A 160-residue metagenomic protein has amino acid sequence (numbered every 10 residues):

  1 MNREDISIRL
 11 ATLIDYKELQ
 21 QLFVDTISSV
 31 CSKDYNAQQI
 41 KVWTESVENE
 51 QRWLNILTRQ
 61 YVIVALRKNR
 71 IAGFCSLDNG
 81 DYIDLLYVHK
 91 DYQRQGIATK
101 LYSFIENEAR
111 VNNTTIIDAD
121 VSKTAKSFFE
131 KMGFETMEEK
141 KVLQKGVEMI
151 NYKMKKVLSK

Functional and structural regions predicted by a protein language model:
M1-K17, S159-K160: Conserved N-terminal entry element of GNAT/NAT acetyltransferase domains
L10-L13, Q21-Q93, Y102-F104, T124 (+1 more regions): Acetyl-CoA-dependent GNAT
W53-N55, C75, A109, L143-G146: Short secondary-structure boundary/capping segments
G96: Conserved G/P- and acidic residue-centered "switch" motifs that form tight phosphate/ATP-binding loops in soluble
E108, F128: Short alpha-helical functional segments enriched in proximate histidine and acidic residues
A109-S122: Conserved GNAT acetyl-CoA-binding A-motif
D118-D120, E135-K153: Conserved catalytic-core motifs of GNAT/GCN5-like acyltransferases
F129-E130, F134: Conserved active-site tyrosine of GNAT-family acetyltransferases
